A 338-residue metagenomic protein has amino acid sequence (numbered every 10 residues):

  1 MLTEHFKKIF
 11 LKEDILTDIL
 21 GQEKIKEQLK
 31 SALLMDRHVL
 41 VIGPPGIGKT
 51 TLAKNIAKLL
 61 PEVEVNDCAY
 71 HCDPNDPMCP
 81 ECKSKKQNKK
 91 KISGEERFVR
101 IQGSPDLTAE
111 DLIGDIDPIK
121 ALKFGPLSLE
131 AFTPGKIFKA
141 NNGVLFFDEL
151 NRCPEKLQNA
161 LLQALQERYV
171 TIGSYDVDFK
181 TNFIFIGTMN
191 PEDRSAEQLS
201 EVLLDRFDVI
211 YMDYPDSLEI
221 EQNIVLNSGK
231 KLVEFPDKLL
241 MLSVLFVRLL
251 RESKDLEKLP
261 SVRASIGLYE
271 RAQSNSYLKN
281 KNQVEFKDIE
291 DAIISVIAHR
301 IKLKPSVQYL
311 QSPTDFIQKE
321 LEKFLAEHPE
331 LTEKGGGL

Functional and structural regions predicted by a protein language model:
E4-K26: Dynamic helix-loop-helix/coil hinge segments at AAA+ ATPase domain boundaries and subdomain interfaces
K30-A32, K89-S93, P118, L122-V144: Conserved alpha-helical scaffold flanking the Walker A/P-loop in AAA+ ATPase domains
L34-G103: Walker A/P-loop
M35, R248-L256, I266-V284, S295-L303: AAA+ ATPase "lid" subdomain C-terminal helix
L40-P45, E64-A69, K123-I137, L150 (+3 more regions): Conserved Walker
P45, G103-I116, F132-L165, A196-L203 (+1 more regions): Conserved AAA+/SF3 P-loop NTPase catalytic/coupling segment centered on the Walker-B
T51, L278-L338: C-terminal engagement/docking regions of AAA+ P-loop ATPases
T108-G114, N182, A196-K231, M241: Conserved AAA+ ATPase core "coupling" helix
